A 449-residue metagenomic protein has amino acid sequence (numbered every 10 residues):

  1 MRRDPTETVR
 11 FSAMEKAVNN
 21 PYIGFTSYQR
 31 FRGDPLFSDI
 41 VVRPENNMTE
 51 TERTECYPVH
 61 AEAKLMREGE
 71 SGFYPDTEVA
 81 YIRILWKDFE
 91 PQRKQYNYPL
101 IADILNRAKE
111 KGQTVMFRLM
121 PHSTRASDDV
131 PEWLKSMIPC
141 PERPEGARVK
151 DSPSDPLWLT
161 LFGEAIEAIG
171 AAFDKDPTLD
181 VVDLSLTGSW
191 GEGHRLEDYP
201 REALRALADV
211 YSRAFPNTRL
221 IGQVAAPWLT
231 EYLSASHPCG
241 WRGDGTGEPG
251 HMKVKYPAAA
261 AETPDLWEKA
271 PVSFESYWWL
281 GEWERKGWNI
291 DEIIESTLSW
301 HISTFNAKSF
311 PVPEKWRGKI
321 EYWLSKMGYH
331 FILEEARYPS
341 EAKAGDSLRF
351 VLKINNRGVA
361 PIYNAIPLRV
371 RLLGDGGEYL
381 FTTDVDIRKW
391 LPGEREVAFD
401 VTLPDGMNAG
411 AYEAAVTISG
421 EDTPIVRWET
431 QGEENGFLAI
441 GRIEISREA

Functional and structural regions predicted by a protein language model:
M1-V79, P99-D103, R107, T114 (+6 more regions): Non-catalytic accessory regions flanking glycosidase/transglycosidase catalytic cores in CAZymes
R2-E62, E78, K109, V181-V312: Catalytic-core regions of glycoside hydrolase
M66-R143, L204-R213: Aromatic-lined substrate-binding rim segments of carbohydrate-active enzymes
L85-Y98, G146-L161, T187-Y199: The substrate-binding groove and active-site-proximal loops of carbohydrate-active enzymes, especially glycoside
F89-E90, S123-V130, G188-G193, W228-E231 (+1 more regions): Short catalytic/ligand-binding loop motif for oxyanion handling, primarily in non-cytosolic enzymes, centered on
I104-F117, P139-D183, A203-V210, A214: An active-site-proximal structural segment forming one wall of the substrate-binding cleft that immediately precedes
N306-I332: Extended substrate-binding grooves/exosites of carbohydrate-active enzymes
S325-A449: Extracellular/luminal regions of secreted and cell-surface proteins that mediate adhesion/ECM remodeling
